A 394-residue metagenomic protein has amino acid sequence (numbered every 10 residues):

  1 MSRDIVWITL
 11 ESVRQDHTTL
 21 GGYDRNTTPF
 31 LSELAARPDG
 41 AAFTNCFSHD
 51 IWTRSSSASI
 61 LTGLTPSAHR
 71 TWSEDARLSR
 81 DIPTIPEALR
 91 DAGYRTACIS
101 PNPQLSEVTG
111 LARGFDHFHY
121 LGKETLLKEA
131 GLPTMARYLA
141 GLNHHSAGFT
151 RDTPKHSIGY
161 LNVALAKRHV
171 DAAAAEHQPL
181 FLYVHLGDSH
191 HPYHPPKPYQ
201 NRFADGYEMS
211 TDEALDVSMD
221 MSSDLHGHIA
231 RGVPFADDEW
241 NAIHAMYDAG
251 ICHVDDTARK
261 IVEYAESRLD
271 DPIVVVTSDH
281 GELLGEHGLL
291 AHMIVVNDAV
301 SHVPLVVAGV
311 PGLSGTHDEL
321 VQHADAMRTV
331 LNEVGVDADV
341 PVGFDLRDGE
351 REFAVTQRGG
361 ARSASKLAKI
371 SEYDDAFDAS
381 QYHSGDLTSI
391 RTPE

Functional and structural regions predicted by a protein language model:
M1-E394: Catalytic domains that recognize anionic headgroups
